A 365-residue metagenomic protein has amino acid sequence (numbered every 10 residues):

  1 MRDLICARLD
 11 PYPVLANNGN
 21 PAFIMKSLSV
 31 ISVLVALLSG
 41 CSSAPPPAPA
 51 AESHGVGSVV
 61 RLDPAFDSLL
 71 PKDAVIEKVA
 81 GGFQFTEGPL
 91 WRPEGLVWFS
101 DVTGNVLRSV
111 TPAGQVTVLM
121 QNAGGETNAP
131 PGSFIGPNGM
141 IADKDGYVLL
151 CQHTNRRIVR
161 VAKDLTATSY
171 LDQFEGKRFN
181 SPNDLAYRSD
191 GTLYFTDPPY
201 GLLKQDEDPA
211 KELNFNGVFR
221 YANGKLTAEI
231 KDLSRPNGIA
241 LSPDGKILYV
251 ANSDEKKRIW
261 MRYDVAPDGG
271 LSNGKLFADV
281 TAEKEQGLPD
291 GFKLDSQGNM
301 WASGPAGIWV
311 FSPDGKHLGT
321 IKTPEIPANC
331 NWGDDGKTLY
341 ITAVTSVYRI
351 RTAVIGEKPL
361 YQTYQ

Functional and structural regions predicted by a protein language model:
Y12-I24: Short, Lys/Arg-enriched N-terminal segments with co-localized hydrophobic residues within the first ~10-30 amino acids
K26-S32: Sec-dependent signal peptide recognition, specifically the positively charged N-region followed immediately by
L38-G40: C-terminal motif of bacterial Sec signal peptides marking the signal peptidase cleavage site
S42-Q365: Sequence-structural signature of mature extracellular/luminal beta-sheet repeat domains, prominently beta-propellers
